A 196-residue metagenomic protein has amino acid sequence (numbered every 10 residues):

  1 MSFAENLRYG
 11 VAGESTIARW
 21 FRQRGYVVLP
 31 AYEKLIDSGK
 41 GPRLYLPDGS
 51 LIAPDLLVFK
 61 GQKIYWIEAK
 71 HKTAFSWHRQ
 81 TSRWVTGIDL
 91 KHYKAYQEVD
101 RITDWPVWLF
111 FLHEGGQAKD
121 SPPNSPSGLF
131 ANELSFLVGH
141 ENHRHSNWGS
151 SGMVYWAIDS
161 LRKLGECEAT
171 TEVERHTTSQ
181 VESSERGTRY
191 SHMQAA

Functional and structural regions predicted by a protein language model:
M1-P47: Acidic-basic catalytic patches of nuclease active cores, encompassing PD-(D/E)XK and other metal-cofactor nuclease
A4-L7, K63-I64, K70-K119: Catalytic cores of nucleic-acid endonucleases
A12, A53, W66, A131 (+1 more regions): Intrinsically disordered, low-complexity regulatory regions of eukaryotic regulatory proteins
A12, T16, L51, I88-A95: Short, well-structured alpha-helical interface segments that form or flank functional binding sites
R43-L46, D55, Y96-Q97: Catalytic micro-motifs at enzyme active sites that drive phosphoryl/nucleotidyl and oxygen chemistry
L46-D48, F59, F111, F136: Generic detector of low-complexity/intrinsically disordered segments and short hydrophobic N-terminal stretches
D48-A74: Active-site beta-strand-loop-beta-strand hairpin of nuclease catalytic cores that positions key catalytic residues
Q97-Q180, R186-A195: Domain-level recognition of nuclease-like catalytic cores that cleave nucleotide substrates
